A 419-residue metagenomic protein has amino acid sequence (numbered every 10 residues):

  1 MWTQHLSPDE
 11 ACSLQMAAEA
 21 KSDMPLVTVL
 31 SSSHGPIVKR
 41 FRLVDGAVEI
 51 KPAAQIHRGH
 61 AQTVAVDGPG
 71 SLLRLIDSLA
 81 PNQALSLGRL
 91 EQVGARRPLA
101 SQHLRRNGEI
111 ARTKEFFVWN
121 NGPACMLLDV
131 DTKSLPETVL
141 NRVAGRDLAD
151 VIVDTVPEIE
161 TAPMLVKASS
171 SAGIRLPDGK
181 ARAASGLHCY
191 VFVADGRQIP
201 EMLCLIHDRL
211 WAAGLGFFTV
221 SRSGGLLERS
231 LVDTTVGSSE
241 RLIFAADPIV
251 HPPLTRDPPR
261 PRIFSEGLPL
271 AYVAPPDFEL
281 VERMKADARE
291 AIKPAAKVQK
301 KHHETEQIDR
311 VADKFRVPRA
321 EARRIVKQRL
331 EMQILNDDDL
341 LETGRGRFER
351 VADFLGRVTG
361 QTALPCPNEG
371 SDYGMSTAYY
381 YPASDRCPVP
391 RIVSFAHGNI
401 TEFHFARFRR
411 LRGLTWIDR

Functional and structural regions predicted by a protein language model:
M1-L187, F192-A213, K297-A312, R316: Signature for HUH/AEP ssDNA processing cores
L128-T138, R146, D150, S170-L215 (+1 more regions): Modules that initiate DNA replication and primer synthesis
M164-V166, G224-L227: A short glycine-rich, hydrophobically flanked beta-strand micro-motif that places a catalytic Asp/Glu for divalent metal
G214-R222: Conserved short beta-strand edge segments in small beta-sheet-based binding/regulatory domains
